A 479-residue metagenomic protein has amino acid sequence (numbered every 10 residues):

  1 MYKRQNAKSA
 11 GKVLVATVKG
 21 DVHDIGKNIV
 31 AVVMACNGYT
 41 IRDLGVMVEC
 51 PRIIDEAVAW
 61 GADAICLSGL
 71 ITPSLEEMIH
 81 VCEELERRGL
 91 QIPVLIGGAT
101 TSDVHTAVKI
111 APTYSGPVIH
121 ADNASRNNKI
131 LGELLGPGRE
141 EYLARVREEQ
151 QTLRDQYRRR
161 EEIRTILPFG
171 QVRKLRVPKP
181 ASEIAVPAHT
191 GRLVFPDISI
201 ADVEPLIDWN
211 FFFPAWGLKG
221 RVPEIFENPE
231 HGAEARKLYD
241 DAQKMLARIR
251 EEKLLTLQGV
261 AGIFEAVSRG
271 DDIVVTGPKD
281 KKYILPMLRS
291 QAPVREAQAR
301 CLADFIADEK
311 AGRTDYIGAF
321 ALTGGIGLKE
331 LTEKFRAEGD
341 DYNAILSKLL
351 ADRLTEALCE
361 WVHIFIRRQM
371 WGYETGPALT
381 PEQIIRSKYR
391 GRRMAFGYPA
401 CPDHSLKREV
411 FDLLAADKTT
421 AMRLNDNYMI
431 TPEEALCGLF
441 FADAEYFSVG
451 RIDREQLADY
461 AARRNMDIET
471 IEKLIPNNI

Functional and structural regions predicted by a protein language model:
M1, S125-A344, L349, M370 (+1 more regions): Active-site loops and adjacent core secondary-structure elements that bind or stabilize anionic groups
K3-L67, D272, A292-R300, D304 (+2 more regions): ATP-dependent carboxylate/acyl-activation modules
K12-K19, I25-N37, E183-F195, W209 (+1 more regions): C-terminal accessory/binding modules appended to enzymatic or scaffolding proteins
D21, V32-N37, E56, W60 (+13 more regions): Generic, well-ordered alpha-helical scaffold segments in large soluble proteins
K27-N37, D43-T113: Cofactor-cradling patches in redox/metallo enzymes
V81, L85-P93, G98-R158: Conserved phosphate-handling catalytic cores of large alpha/beta enzymes
L85-A107, H189-I225, L457, A461-D467 (+1 more regions): Amphipathic alpha-helical packing elements
C301-A303, A311-I479: C-terminal accessory domains/tails appended to large, multi-domain proteins
